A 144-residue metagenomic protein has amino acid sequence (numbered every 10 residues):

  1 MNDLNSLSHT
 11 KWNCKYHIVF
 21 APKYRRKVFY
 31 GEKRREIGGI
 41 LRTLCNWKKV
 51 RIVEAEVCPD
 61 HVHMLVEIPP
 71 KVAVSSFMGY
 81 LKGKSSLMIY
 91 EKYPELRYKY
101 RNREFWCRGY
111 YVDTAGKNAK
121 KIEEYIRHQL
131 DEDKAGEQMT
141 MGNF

Functional and structural regions predicted by a protein language model:
M1-F144: Basic nucleic-acid-binding interfaces
